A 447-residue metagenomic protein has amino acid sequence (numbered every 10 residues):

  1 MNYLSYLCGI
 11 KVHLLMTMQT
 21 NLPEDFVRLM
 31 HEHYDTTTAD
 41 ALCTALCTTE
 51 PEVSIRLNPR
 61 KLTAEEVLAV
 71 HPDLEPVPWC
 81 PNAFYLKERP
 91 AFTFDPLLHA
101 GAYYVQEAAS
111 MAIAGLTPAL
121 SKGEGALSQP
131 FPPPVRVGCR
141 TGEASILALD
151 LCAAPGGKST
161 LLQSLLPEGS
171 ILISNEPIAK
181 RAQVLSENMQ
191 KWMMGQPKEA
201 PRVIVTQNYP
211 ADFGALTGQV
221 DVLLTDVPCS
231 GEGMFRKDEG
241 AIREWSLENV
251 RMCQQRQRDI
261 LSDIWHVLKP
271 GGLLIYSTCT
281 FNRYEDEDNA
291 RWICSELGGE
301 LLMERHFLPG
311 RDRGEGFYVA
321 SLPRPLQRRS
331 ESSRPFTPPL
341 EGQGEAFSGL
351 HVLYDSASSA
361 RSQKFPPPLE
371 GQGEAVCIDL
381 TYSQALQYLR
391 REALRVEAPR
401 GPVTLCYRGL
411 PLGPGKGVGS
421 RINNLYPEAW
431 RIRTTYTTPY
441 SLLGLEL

Functional and structural regions predicted by a protein language model:
M1-K122, S128-L447: S-adenosylmethionine
